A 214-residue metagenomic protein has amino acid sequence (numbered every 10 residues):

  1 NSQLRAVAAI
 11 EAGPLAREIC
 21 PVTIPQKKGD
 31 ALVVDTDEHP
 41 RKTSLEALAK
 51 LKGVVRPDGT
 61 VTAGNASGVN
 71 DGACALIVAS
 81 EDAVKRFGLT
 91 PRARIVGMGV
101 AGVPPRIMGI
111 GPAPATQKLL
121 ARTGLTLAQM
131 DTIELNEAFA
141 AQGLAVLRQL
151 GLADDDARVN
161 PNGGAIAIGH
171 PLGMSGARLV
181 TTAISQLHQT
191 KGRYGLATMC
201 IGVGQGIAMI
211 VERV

Functional and structural regions predicted by a protein language model:
N1-P14, A75-D82, L147-R148, P171-G192 (+1 more regions): Active-site-proximal alpha-helical scaffold in enzymes
N1-R86, Q149-R158: N-terminal extracellular/periplasmic Venus flytrap/periplasmic-binding protein-like
P14, T36, P40-T43, P104 (+3 more regions): Catalytic cores of large soluble enzymes that bind and process phosphate-bearing ligands
V22-Q26, V96-A167: Active-site pocket-lining segment
V34, L89, R106-M108, H170-L172 (+1 more regions): Short acidic, glycine/serine/threonine-rich loops at helix termini
L45-I110, P114, A121-R122, T181-T182 (+3 more regions): Condensing-enzyme catalytic core mediating Claisen C-C bond formation in acyl metabolism
L127, Q149-N160, A165-A208: Internal helix-turn-beta structural module
